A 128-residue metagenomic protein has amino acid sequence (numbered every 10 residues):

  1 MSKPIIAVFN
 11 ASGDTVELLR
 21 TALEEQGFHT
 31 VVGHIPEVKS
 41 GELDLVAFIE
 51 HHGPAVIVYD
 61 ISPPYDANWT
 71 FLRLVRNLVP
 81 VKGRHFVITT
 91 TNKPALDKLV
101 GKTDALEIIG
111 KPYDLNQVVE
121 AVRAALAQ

Functional and structural regions predicted by a protein language model:
F9-N10: Conserved acidic carboxylate
G13-E37: Two-component/phosphorelay signaling modules centered on CheY-like receiver
S40-E42, A55-V79: Conserved phosphotransfer microenvironments
H51-H52, T103: Active-site charged/polar residues at nucleotide-handling catalytic sites that mediate phosphoryl, nucleotidyl
I57, I108-I109: Two-component signal transduction core modules
T70, T91-I108: Alpha4 helix (beta4-alpha4-beta5 surface) of REC/receiver domains from two-component response regulators
Y113-V122: C-terminal output helix
R123-Q128: The C-terminal output helix
